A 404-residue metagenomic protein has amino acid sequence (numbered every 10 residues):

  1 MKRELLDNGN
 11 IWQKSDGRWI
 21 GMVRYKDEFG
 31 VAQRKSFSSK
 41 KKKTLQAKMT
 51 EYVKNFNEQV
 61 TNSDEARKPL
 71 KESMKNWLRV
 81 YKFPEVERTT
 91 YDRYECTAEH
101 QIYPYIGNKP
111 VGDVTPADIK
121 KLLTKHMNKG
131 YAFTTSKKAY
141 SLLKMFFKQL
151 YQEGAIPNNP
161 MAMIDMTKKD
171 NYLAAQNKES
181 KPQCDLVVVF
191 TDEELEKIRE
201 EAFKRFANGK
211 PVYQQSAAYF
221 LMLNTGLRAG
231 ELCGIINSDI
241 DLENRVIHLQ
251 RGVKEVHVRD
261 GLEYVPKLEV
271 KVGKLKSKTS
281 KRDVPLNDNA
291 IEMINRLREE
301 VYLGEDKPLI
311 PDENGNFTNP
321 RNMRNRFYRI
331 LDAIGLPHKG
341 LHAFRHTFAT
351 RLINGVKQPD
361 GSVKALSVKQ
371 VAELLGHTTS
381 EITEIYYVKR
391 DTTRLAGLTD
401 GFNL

Functional and structural regions predicted by a protein language model:
R3, E200-V212, V284, E299-P308 (+3 more regions): Short, basic (Lys/Arg/His-rich) helix/loop patches that form interaction surfaces in the mid-to-C-terminal regions
N10, S15, M166, G234-E299: Conserved tyrosine-mediated DNA breakage-rejoining catalytic core shared by Y-recombinases
S15-G112, A117, E299-V301: N-terminal DNA-binding module of tyrosine recombinases/phage integrases
K42, A66, L78-P157, F206-P211 (+3 more regions): N-terminal core-binding DNA-recognition domain of tyrosine site-specific recombinases/integrases
G112, I156, K169-E201, V258-N287 (+1 more regions): DNA breakage-rejoining catalytic core of tyrosine-based enzymes
K137, Q152-I156, A162-A229, C233-I235 (+2 more regions): Basic, Lys/Arg- and aromatic-enriched nucleic-acid-binding interface segment
V246-L249, G340-A343, R351, K369-R390 (+1 more regions): Short functional hotspots where side chains directly engage DNA or cofactors
L262-Y264, V363-K364, I385-L404: DNA/chromatin major-groove-contacting recognition/catalytic segments
